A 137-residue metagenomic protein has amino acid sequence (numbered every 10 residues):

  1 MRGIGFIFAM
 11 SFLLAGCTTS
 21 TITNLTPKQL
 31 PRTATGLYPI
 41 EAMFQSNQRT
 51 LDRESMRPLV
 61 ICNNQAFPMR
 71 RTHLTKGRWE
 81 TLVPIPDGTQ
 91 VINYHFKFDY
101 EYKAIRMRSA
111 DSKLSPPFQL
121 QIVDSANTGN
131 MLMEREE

Functional and structural regions predicted by a protein language model:
M1-T18: Sec-dependent bacterial lipoprotein signal peptides
C17-E137: Glycan-association/targeting regions that enable binding to alpha-glucans and other polysaccharides
